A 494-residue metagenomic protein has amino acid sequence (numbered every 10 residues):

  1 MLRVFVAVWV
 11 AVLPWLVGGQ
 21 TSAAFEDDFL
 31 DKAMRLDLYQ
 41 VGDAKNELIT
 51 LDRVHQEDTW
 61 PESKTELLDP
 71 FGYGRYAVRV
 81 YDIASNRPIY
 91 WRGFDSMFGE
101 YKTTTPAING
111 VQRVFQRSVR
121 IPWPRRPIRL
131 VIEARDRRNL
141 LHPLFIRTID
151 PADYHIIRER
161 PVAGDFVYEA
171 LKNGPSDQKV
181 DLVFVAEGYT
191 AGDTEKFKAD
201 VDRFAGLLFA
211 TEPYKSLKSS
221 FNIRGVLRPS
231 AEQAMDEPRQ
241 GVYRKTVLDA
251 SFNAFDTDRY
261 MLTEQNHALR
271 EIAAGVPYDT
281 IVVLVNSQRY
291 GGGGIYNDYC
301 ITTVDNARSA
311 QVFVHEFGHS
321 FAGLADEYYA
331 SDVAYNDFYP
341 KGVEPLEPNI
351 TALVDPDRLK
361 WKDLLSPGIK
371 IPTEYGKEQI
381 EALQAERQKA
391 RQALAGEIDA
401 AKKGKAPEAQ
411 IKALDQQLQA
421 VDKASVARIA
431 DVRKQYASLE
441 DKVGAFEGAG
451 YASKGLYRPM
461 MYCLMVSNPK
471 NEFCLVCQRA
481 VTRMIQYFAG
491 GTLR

Functional and structural regions predicted by a protein language model:
D27-Q40, A44-N46, Y328-R494: Replace "(M1/M4/M9/M12/WLM)" with "(e.g., M1/M4/M8/M9/M12/M26/WLM)" and add "not limited to" to clarify scope
D31-D69: Short amphipathic, basic-aromatic surface patches that mediate peripheral association with negatively charged
T65-Y76, A199-D200: Short coil-to-beta strand junction motifs in C2/discoidin
I108-S176: Extended acidic/polar, glycine-enriched regions that form or flank non-catalytic beta-rich accessory modules
Y154-E212, G225-M235: Fold-level signature of zinc-dependent metallopeptidase catalytic domains
T194-F197, G292-F317: Short pre-active-site segment immediately N-terminal to the catalytic Zn-binding motif
S220-Y296: Active-site-proximal segments of metallohydrolase catalytic domains
F317-V333: Catalytic Zn2+-binding segment of zinc metalloproteases
